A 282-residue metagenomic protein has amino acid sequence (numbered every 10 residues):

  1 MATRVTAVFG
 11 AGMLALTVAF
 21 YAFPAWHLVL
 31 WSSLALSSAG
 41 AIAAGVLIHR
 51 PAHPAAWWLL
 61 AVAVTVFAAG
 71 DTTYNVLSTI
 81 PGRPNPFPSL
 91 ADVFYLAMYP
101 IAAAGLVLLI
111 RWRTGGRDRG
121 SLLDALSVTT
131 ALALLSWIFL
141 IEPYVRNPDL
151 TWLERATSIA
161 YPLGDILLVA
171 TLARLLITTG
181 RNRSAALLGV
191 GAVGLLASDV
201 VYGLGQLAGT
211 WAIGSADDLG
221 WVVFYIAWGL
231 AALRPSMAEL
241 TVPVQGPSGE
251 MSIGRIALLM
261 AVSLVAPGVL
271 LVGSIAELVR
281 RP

Functional and structural regions predicted by a protein language model:
M1-P282: Polytopic alpha-helical membrane-helix bundles and their juxtamembrane interface segments in multi-pass membrane
